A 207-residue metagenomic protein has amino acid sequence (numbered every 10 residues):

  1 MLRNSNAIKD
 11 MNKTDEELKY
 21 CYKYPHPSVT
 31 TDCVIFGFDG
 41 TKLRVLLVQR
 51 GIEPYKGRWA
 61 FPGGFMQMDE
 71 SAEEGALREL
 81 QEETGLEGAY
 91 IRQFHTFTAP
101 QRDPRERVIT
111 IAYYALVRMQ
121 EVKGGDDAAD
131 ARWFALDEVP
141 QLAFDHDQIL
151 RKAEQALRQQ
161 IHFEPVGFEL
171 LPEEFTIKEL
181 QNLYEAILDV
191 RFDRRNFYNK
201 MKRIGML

Functional and structural regions predicted by a protein language model:
L2, K9-E16, P27, V34 (+2 more regions): Core RNA-modification/binding signature centered on pseudouridine synthases
L2-S28, E121-D126, D130-A131: An N-terminal domain-start capping segment
T14-A60, E73: N-terminal strand-loop-strand
P27-T31, E73-L77, G85-V122, D130 (+4 more regions): Active-site segment of metal-dependent pyrophosphate-handling enzymes, primarily the Nudix hydrolase catalytic core
V45, Q49-I52, K56, G63 (+4 more regions): Short, His- and charge-rich active-site/binding loops that engage polyanionic ligands
P62, A76, L80: Hydrophobic alpha-helical positions that pack around
K123-I161, L170-L183, N196-G205: NUDIX/MutT-family hydrolases
